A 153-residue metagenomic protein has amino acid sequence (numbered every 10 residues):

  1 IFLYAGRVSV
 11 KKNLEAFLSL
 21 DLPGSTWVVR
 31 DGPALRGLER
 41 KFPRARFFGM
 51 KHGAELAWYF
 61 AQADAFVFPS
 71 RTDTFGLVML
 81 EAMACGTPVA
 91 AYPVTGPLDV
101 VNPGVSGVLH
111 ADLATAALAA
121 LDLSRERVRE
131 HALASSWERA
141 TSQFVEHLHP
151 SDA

Functional and structural regions predicted by a protein language model:
I1-K12, L18-P23, W27: Conserved donor-binding/catalytic core segment of Leloir-type glycosyltransferases
L18, G76-M79, P97: Short glycine/serine-rich donor-binding loops of glycosyltransferases
R36-A54: Nucleotide-activated donor-binding/catalytic signature segment of Leloir-type glycosyltransferases, i.e., the conserved
K51, W58-A63, F144: Short alpha-helical donor nucleotide-sugar binding micro-motif in glycosyltransferases
R71: Aromatic "clamp/platform" in nucleotide-sugar-dependent glycosyltransferases that forms part of the donor/acceptor
P88-A91, H110: Short hydrophobic beta-strand element within catalytic cores of glycosyltransferases and related nucleotide-activated
L121-D152: A charged, aromatic-enriched C-terminal amphipathic alpha-helix characteristic of glycosyltransferases across folds
